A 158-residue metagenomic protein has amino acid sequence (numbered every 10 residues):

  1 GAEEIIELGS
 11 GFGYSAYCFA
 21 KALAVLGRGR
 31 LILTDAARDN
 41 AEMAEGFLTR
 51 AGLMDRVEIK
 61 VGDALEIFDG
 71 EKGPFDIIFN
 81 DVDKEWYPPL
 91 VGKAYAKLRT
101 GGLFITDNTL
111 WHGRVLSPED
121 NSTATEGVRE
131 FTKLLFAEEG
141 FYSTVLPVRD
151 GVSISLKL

Functional and structural regions predicted by a protein language model:
G1-L158: S-adenosylmethionine/decaboxylated-SAM
